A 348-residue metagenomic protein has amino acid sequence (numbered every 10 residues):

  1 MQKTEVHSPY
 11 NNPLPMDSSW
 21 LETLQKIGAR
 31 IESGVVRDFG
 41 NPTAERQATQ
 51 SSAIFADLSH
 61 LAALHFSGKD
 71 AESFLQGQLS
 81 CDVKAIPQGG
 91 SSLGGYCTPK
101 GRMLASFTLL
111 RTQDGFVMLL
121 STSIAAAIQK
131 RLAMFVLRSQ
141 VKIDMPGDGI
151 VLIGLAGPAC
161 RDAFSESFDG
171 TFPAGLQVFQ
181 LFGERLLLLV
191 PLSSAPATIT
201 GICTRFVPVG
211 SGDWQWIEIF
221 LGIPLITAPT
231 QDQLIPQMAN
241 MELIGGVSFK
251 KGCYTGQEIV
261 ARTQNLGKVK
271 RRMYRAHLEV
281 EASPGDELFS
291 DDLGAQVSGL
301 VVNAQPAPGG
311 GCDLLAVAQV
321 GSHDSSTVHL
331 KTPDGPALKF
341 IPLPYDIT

Functional and structural regions predicted by a protein language model:
Q2-L93, C97-T98, R102-L104: Acidic, proline/glycine-enriched N-terminal capping motif
Y10-N12, A239-V247, A261-T348: Glycine-rich, small/acidic residue-mixed loop/short-helix segments
N12-L14, D38, D114, A174-G175 (+5 more regions): Hydrophobic/aromatic-enriched cytosolic interaction surfaces used to assemble or bind macromolecules
P42-S51, G90-S106, V136-S139, F168-L176 (+2 more regions): Short amphipathic beta-strand starts and helix->beta connectors
I54-F55, A63, I86, A105-L221: Acidic, low-complexity central loop/insert segments
A56-G77, D144-C160, K268-E279: Short glycine-/aliphatic-rich beta-strand segments at the starts of folded cytosolic domains
L61, G115, R185, E258 (+2 more regions): Intrinsic-disorder/low-complexity, polar/charged segments enriched in Ser/Thr/Lys/Arg/Asp/Glu/Gln
L189-H277: Anionic-ligand-binding alpha/beta catalytic cores of soluble enzymes and soluble regulatory domains that recognize
